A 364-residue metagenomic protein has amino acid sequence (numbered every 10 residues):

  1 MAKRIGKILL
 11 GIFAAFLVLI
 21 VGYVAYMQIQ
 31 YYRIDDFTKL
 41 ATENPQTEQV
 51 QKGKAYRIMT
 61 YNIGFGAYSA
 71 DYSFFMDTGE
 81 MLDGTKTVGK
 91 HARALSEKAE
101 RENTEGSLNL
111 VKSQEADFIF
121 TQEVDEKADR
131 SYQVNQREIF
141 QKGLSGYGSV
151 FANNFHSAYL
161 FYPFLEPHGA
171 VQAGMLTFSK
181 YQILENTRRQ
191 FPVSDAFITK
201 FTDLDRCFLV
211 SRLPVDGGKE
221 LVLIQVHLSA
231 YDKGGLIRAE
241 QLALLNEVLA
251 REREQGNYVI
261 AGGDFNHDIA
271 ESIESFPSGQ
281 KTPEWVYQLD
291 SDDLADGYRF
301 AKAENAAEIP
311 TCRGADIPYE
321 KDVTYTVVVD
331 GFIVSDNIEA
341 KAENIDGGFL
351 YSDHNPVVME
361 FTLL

Functional and structural regions predicted by a protein language model:
K3-K142, N153-Y162, E166-Q172: N-terminal, active-site-proximal structural segment of metallo-dependent hydrolase catalytic domains
F37, H156-E220: A well-ordered secondary-structure block
R57-I63, K90-R93, N103-Q133, F178 (+5 more regions): Active-site beta-strand/loop signature of hydrolases that rely on acidic residues for catalysis
I63-G66, V124-A128, N154-A158, I183-L184 (+4 more regions): Solvent-exposed loop/turn segments at secondary-structure junctions within structured extracellular/periplasmic domains
K90-S96, V124-A128, F191-K200, H227-L236: Surface-exposed cleft-lining segments at the edges of enzyme active sites
K142-S145, A170-N186, L213-D216, E320-E339 (+1 more regions): Conserved beta strand-loop-helix elements of the APE1-like EEP
I198-K200, P318-V323, D346-L350: Short proline/glycine-enriched turn/loop segments at secondary-structure junctions
D232-D336: Metal-dependent phosphoesterases centered on the DNase I-like endonuclease/exonuclease/phosphatase
